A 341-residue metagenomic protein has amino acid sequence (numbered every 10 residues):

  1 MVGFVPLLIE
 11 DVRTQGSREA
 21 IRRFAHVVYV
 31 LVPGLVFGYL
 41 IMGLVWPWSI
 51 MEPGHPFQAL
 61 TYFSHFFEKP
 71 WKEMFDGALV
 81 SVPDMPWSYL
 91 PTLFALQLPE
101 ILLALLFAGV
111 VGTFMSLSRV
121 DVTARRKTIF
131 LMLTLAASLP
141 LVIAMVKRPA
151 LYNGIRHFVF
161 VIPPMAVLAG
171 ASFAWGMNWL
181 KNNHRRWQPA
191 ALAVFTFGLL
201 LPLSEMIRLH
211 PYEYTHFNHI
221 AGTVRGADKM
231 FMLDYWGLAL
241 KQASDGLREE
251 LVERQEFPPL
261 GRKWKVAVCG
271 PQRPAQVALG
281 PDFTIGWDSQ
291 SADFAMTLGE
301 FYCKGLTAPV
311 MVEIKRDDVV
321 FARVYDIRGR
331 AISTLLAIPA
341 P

Functional and structural regions predicted by a protein language model:
G3-L151, F197-D245, R323, A340: Transmembrane-lumen/periplasm boundary regions of multi-pass, lipid-linked membrane glycan transferases
L8-E19, L168-A193: Cytosolic-side transmembrane helix boundary signature
A20-I21, A144-K147, I155-V159, V167 (+1 more regions): Conserved, well-structured beta-alpha core segment at the onset of a catalytic domain
W46-M51, P56-F66, P149-L151, R186-I332: Catalytic lumenal/periplasmic loop and adjoining terminal transmembrane helix of membrane glycan-assembly enzymes
T92, L96-F107, Y152-M177: Hydrophobic/aromatic-rich transmembrane helices and adjacent perimembrane loops
L96, M115, K147, M165 (+3 more regions): Hydrophobic alpha-helix feature that most strongly marks membrane-spanning transmembrane helices and their immediate
T334-A340: Short, low-complexity, Pro/Ser/Thr/Gly-rich segments in the mature regions of secreted, periplasmic
